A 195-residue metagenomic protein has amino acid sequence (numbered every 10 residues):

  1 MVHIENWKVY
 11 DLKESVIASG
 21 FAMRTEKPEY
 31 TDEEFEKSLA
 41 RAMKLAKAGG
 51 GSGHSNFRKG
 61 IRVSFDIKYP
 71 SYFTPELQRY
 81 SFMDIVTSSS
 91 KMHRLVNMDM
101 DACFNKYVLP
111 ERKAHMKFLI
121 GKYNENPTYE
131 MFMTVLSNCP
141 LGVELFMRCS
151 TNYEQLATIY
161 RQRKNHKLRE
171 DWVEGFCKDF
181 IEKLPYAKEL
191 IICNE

Functional and structural regions predicted by a protein language model:
M1-E195: Family-specific signature for flavin-dependent thymidylate synthase
